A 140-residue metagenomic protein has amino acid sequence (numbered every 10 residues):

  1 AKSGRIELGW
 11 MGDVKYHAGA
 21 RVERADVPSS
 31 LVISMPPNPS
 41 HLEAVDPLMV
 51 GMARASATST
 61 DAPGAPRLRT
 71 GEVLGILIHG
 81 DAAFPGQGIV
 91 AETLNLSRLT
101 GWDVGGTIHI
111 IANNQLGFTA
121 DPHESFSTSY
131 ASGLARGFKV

Functional and structural regions predicted by a protein language model:
A1-I76, A82-I108, A112-N113, G117-S127 (+1 more regions): Conserved internal helical-beta-strand scaffold that buttresses enzyme catalytic cores
A131: Conserved catalytic cores of very large enzyme subunits
